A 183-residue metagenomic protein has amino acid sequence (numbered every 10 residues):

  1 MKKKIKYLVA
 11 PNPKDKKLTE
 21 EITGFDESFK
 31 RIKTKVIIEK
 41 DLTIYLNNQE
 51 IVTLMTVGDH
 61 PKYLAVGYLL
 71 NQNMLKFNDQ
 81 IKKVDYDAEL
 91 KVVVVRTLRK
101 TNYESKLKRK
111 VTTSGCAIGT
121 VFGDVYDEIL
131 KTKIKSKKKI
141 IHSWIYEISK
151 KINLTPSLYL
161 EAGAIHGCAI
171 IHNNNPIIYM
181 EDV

Functional and structural regions predicted by a protein language model:
K2-G167, I171-N173, I178-Y179: Intrinsically disordered, low-complexity regions enriched in acidic/Ser/Thr/Pro/Gln residues
V183: Active-site beta-loop-alpha junctions of metal-dependent nucleic acid enzymes, especially the RNase H-like/DDE
